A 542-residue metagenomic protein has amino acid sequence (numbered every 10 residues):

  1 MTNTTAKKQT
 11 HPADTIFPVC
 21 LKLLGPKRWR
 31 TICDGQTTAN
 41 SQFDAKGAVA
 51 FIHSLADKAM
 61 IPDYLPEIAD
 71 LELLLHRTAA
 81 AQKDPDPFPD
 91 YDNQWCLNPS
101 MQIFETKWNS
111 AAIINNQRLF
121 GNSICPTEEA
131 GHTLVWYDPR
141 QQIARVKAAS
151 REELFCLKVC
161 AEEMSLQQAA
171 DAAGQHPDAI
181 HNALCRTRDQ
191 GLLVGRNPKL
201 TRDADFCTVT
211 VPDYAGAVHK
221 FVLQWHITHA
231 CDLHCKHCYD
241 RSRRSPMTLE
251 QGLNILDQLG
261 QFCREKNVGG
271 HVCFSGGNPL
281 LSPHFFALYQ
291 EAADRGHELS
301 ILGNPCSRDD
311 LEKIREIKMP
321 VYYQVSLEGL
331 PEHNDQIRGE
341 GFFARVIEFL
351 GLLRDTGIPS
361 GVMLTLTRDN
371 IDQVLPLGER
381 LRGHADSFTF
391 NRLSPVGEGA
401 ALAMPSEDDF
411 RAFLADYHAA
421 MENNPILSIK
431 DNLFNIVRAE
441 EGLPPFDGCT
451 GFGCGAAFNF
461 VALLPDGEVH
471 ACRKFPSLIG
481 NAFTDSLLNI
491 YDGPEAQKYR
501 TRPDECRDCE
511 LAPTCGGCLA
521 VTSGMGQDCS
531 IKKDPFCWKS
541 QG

Functional and structural regions predicted by a protein language model:
M1-D90, R145-Q224: Long, charge-rich, low-complexity alpha-helical segments
L75-N122: A glycine-rich beta-turn/hairpin centered on an aromatic-Pro dipeptide
Q102-L157: Low-complexity, glycine/alanine/valine/leucine- and proline-rich hydrophobic stretches
H181-C207, L427, F452, A457-L488: A broadly conserved sequence feature marking short terminus-proximal activation segments in nucleic acid-centric
A204-K313, M319: Conserved alpha-helical substructure of the radical SAM core
I227-H234, A457, C506-P513: Cysteine-centered iron-sulfur cluster-binding motifs in ferredoxin-type domains/subunits of redox enzymes
S242, M247, Y289, R295 (+4 more regions): Radical SAM enzyme [4Fe-4S]-AdoMet core and its adjacent flexible, acidic and glycine-rich loops/tails across
R473-G542: Flexible mid-to-C-terminal extensions adjoining Fe-S/redox cofactors in radical SAM and related proteins
